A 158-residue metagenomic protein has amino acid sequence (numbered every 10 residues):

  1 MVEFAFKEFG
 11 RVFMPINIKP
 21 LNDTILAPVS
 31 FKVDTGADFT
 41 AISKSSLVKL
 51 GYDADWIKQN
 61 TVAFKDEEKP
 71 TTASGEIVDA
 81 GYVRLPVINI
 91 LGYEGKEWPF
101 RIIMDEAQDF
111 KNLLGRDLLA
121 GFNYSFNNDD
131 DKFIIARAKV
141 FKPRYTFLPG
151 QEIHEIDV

Functional and structural regions predicted by a protein language model:
M1-V158: Pepsin/retropepsin-fold aspartyl endopeptidases
